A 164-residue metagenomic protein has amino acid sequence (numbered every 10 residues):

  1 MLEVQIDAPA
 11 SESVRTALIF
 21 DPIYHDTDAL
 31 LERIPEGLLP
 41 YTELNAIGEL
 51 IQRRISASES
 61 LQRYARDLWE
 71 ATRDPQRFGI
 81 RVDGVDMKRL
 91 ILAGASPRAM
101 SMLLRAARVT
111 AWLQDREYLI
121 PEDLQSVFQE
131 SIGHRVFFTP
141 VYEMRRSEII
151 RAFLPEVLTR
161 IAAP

Functional and structural regions predicted by a protein language model:
M1-L68: Conserved AAA+ ATPase core "coupling" helix
R77-P164: C-terminal engagement/docking regions of AAA+ P-loop ATPases
